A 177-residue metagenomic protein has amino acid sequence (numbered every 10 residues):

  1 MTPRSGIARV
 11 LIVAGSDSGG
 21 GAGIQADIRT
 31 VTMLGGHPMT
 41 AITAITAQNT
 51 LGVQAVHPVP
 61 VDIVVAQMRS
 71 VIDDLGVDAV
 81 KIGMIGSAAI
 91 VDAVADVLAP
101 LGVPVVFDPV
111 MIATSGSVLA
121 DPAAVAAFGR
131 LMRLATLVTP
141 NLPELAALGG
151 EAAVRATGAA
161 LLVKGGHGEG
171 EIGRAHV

Functional and structural regions predicted by a protein language model:
T2-I12, A26-T114: Conserved N-terminal subdomain of the carbohydrate kinase-like
V13-G21: Short, glycine-rich nucleotide/cofactor-binding loops
S16, I82-G83, S117, K164: Glycine- and other small-residue-rich loops at beta-strand/loop junctions that grip anionic moieties
G19, G86-A88, A113, L145-A146 (+1 more regions): Glycine-rich nucleotide phosphate-binding loop and flanking beta-alpha elements of Rossmann-like dinucleotide-binding
A22, V59-I63, A120-A123: Short secondary-structure boundary/capping elements
M84-I90, G116-A123, A147-L148: Active-site glycine- and acidic-residue-rich loops that bind and position anionic ligands or nucleotide-like cofactors
A120-R174: Conserved phosphate/ATP/ADP-binding segment of small-molecule kinases
